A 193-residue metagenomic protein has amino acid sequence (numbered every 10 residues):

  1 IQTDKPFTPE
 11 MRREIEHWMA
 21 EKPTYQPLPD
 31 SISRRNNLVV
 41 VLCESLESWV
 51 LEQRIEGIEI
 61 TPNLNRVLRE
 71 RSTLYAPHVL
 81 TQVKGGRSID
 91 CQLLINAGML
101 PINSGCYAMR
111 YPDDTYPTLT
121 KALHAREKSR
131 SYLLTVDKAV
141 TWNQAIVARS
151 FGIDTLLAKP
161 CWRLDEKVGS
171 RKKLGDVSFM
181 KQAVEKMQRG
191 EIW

Functional and structural regions predicted by a protein language model:
I1-W193: Soluble catalytic regions of membrane-associated enzymes that act on cell-envelope and secretory-pathway components
